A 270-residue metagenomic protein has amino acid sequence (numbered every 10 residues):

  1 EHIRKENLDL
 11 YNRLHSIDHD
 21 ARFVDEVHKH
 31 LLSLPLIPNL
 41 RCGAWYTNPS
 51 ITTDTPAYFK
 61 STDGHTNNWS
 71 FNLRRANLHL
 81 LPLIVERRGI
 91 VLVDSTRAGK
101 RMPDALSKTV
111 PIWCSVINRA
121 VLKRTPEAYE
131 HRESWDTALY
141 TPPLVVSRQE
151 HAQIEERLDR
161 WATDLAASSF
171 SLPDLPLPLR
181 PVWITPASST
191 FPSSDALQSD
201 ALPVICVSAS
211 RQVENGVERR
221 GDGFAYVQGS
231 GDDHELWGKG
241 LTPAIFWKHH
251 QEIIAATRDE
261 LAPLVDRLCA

Functional and structural regions predicted by a protein language model:
E1-A270: Non-catalytic regulatory/accessory regions that flank a structured catalytic core
